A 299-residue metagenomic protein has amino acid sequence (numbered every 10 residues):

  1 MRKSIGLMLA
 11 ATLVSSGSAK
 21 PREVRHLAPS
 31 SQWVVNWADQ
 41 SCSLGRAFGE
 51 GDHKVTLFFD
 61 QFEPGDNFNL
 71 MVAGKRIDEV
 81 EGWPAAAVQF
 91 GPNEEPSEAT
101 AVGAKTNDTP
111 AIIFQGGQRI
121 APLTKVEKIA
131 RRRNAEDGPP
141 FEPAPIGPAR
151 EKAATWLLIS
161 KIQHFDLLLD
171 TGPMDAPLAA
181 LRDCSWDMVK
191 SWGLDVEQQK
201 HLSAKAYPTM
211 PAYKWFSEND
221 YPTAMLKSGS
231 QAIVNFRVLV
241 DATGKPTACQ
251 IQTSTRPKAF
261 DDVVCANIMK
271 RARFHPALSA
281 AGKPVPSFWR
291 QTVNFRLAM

Functional and structural regions predicted by a protein language model:
R2-M8: Sec-dependent signal peptide recognition, specifically the positively charged N-region followed immediately by
L9-S18: Hydrophobic h-region of N-terminal signal peptides that target proteins for export in Gram-negative bacteria
K20-A86: An ectodomain-focused feature that recognizes extracytoplasmic/extracellular
V34, T243-K245, K283: Residue-level signal for well-ordered, solvent-exposed loop/turn and beta-edge residues enriched in charged/polar side
A73-G117: Extended low-complexity, serine/threonine- and proline-enriched intrinsically disordered segments
G103-F216: Internal interaction segment
Q199-L239, D262-M299: Short proline/glycine- and basic residue-enriched helix-capping loop/turn segments at helix->loop/beta transitions
T223-A224, T253-A259: A short acidic/small-residue loop/turn micro-motif
